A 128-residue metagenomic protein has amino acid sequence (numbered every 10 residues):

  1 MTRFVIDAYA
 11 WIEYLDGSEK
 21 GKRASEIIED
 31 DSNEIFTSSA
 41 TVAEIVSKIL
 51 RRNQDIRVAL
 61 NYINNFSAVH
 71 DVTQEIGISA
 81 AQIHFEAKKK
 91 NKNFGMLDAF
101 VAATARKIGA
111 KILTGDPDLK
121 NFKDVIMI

Functional and structural regions predicted by a protein language model:
M1, A102-I128: Acidic, PIN/NYN-like endoribonuclease modules and their adjacent C-terminal/linker elements
M1-T37, K48-N61: Short, well-structured N-terminal submotif of metal-dependent ribonuclease cores
T2, D31-I35, S67-A68, R106-K111: Short active-site oxyanion
I6-D7, T37-S38, F94-G95, D116: Histidine- and aromatic-rich ligand-binding microenvironments
W11-I12, V42, G77, L119-K120: A generic structural signal for short hydrophobic patches within well-formed alpha-helices
F36, H70, I126-I128: General small-molecule cofactor/ligand-binding pocket signal
V69-K111: Active-site neighborhoods of divalent-metal-dependent phosphate/nucleic-acid chemistry enzymes
